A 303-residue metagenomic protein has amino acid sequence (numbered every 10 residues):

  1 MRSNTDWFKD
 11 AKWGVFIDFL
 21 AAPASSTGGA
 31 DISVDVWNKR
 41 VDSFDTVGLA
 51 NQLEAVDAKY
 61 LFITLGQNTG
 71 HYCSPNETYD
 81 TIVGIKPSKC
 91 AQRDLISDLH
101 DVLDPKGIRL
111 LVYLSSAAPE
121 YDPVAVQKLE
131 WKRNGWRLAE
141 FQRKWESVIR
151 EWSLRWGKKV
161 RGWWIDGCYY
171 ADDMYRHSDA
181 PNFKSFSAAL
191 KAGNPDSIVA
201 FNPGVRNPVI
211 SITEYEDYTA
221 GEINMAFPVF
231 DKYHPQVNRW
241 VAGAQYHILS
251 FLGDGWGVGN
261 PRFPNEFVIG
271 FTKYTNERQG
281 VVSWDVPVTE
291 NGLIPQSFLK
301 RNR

Functional and structural regions predicted by a protein language model:
M1-R303: Mature catalytic domains of secreted/periplasmic carbohydrate-active enzymes
